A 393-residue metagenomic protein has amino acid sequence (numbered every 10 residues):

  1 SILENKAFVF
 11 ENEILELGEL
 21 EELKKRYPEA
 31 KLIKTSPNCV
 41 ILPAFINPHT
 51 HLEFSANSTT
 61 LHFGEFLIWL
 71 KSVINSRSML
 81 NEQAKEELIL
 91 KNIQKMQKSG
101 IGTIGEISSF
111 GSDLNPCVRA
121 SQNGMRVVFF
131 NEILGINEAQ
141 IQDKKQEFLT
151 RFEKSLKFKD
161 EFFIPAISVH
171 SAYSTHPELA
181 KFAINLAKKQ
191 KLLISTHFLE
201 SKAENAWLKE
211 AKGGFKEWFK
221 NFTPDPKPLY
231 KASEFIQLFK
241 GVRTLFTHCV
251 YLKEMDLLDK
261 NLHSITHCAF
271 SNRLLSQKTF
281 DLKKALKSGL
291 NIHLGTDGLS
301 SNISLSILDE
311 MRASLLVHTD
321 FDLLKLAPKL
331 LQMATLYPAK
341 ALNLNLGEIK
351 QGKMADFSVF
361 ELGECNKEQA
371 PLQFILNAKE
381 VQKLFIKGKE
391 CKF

Functional and structural regions predicted by a protein language model:
S1-L42: Histidine-rich, glycine-flanked metal-binding segment
F8, N12, N38, H49 (+12 more regions): Divalent metal-coordination and catalytic microenvironments
K25-I68, L90, Q94, K98: Replace "His-x-His-based motif
A56-E87, V128-N131, S201-V242, S314-L324: Active-site gating loops and adjacent loop-to-helix segments of metal-dependent hydrolytic enzymes
L80-I164, H170-K189: Active-site loop-helix segments enriched in His/Asp/Glu that coordinate and activate a nucleophilic water at divalent
F162-H293, L299-S300: Active-site core of metal-dependent hydrolases
E217, L238, F280-G363: His/Asp/Glu-enriched, well-ordered alpha-helical/loop segment that forms or immediately abuts the divalent-metal
A355-F393: C-terminal cap of metal-dependent C-N hydrolases
